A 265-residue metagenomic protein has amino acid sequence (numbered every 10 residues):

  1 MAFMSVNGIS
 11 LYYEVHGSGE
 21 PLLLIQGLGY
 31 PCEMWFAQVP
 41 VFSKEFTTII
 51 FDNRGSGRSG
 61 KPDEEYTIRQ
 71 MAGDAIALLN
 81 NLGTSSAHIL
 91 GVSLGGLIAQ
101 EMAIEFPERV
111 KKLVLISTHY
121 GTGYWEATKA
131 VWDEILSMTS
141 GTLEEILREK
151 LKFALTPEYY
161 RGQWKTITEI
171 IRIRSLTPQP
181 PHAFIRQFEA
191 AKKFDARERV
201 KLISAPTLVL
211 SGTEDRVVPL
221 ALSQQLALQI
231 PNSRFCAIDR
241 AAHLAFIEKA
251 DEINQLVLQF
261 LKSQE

Functional and structural regions predicted by a protein language model:
I9-E64: Conserved HGGG/HGGXW glycine-rich cap/lid loop of the alpha/beta-hydrolase fold
I49-L90, Q255: Active-site loop/oxyanion-hole signature of alpha/beta-hydrolase fold enzymes
G91, G95, A99: Gly/Ala-rich beta-loop-alpha elbow adjacent to hydrolase catalytic centers
Q100, I104-E105, K111-G141: Flexible "cap/lid" loop of the alpha/beta hydrolase fold
Y124-E126, E144-R199: Conserved alpha/beta-hydrolase catalytic His-Asp/Glu region
I203, V209-S211, D215: Short beta-strand/loop motif that positions the catalytic acidic residue of the alpha/beta-hydrolase fold
R216-L222: Conserved alpha/beta-hydrolase "acid-adjacent" motif
S233-E265: Catalytic active-site module of serine/aspartate enzymes centered on a nucleophile-bearing elbow/loop
